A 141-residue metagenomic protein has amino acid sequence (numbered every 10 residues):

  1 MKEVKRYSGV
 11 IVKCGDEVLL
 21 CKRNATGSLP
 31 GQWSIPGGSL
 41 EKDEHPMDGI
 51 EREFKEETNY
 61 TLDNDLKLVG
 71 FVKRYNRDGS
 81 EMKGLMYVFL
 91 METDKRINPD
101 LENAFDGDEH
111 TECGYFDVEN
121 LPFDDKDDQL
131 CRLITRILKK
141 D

Functional and structural regions predicted by a protein language model:
M1-L19, P36-S39, L85: Conserved N-terminal beta-strand and adjoining loop/helix that marks the start of the Nudix/MutT-like hydrolase domain
E3-K5, K13, G27-S28, E81-G84 (+1 more regions): A generic fold-level signal
V12-K13, L20, M91, Y115: Conserved hydrophobic "DFG−1" position in protein kinase catalytic cores
D16, N24-A25, V72, K95: Short, flexible active-site-adjacent loop segments at beta-strand->alpha-helix junctions, enriched in small/polar
E17-E56: Conserved Nudix-box catalytic region and its N-terminal flanking loop in Nudix hydrolases and closely related
L40-N64, K73-Q129: Unchanged
K126-D141: Charged phosphate-binding loop/patch that engages nucleotide di/tri-phosphates or the phosphate backbone of nucleic
